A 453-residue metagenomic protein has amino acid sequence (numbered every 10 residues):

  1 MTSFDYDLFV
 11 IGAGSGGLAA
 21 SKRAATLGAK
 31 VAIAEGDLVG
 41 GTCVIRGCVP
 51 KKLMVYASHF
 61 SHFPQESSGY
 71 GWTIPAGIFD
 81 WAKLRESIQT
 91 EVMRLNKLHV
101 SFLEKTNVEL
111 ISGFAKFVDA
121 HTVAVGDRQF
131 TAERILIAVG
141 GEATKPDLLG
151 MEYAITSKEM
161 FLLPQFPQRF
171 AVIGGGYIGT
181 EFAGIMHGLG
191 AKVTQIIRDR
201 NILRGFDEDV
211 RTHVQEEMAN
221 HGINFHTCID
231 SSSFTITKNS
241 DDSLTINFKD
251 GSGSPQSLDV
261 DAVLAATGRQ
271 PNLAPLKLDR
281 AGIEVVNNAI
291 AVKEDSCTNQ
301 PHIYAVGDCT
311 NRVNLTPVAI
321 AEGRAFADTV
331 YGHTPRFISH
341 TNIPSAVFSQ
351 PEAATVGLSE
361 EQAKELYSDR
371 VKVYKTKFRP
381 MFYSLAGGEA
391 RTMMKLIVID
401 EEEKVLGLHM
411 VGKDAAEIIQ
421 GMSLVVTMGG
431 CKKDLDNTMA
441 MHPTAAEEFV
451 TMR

Functional and structural regions predicted by a protein language model:
T2-G14, F166-G176: Beta1/beta-strand and adjacent pyrophosphate-binding region of the FAD-binding site in flavoprotein oxidoreductases
T2-Y6, K22-A29, A34-F166, D199-L203 (+7 more regions): Glycine-rich flavin
F9-I11, A115, F130-G140, V172-I173 (+3 more regions): Short hydrophobic core segments
I11-G16, A20-D37, T42, V49 (+3 more regions): Flexible, glycine-rich terminal cap/loop adjacent to redox cofactors in electron-transfer oxidoreductases
G17, G176-G179, A319: Catalytic nucleophile loop
C48, V139-K192, F225, D279-A281 (+2 more regions): Glycine-rich dinucleotide-binding loop and its adjacent helix/turn
S112, V292-E294, I399-D400: Short, acidic, Ser/Thr-enriched surface-loop or helix-capping motifs
E152-P167, S257-G332: FAD-site-proximal beta/loop scaffold in flavoenzymes
